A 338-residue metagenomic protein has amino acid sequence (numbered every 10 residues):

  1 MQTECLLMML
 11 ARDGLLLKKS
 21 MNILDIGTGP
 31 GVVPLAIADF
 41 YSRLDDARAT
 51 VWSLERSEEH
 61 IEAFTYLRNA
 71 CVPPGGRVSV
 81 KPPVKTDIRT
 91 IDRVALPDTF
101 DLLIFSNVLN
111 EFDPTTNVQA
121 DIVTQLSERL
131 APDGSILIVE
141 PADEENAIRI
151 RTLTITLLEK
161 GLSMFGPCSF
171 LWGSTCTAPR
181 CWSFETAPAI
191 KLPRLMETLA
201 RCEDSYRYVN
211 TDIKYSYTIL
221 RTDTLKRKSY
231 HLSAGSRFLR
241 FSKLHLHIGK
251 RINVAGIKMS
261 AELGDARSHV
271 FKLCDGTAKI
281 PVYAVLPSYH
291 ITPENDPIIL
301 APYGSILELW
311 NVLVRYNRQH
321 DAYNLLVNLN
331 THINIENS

Functional and structural regions predicted by a protein language model:
M1-K19: Conserved alpha-helix/loop element of class I SAM-dependent methyltransferases that forms part of the SAM/SAH-binding
K19-G29: Conserved class I S-adenosyl-L-methionine
P30-D46: Conserved SAM-binding loop of SAM-dependent methyltransferases across substrates and taxa, primarily the Class I
E62-A95: S-adenosyl-L-methionine
D101-T116: A short SAM/SAH-binding and catalytic strip from SAM-dependent methyltransferases
V118-D133: A short glycine-rich, Lys/Arg-flanked "PGG" loop and its adjoining helix->strand segment in the class I
D133-E140: Conserved beta-strand signature within the Rossmann-like core of class I S-adenosyl-L-methionine
L199-S338: C-terminal lobe and adjacent flexible extensions of AdoMet/dcAdoMet transferase-like proteins
